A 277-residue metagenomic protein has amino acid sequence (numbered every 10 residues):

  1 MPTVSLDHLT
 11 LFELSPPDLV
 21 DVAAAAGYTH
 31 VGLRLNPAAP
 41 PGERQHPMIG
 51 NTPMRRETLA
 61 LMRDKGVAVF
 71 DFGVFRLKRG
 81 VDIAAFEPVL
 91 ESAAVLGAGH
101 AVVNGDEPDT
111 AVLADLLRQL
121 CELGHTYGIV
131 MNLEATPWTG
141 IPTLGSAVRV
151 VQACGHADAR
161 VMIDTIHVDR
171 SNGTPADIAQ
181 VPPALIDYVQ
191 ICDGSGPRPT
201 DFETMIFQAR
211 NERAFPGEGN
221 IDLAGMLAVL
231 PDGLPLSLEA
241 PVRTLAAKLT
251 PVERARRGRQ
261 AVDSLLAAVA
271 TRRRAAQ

Functional and structural regions predicted by a protein language model:
M1-S5, F12-H30, R63, A94-G97 (+2 more regions): Histidine-acidic metal/acid-base catalytic patches
D7-L11, R34-A38, V74-L77, G105-P108 (+4 more regions): Active-site beta-loop-alpha junctions enriched in small/polar residues
L9-T10, M48-I49, G80, A111 (+2 more regions): Residue-level marker of alpha-helix boundaries and capping positions
G32, D71, V102, N132 (+2 more regions): Conserved beta-strand positions in the central sheet of alpha/beta enzyme cores
G32-E57: Glycine-rich, proline-tolerant flexible connector loops at the mouths of alpha/beta enzymes
P47-R56, I83-V89, L113-C121, L144-V148 (+3 more regions): Charged helix-capping and loop-helix junction motifs
I49-F70, L123-Y127, I221-A228: Alpha-helix-loop-beta-strand connector modules within alpha/beta enzyme cores
L61-A68, V74-V161, R170, V269 (+1 more regions): Active-site acidic/histidine proton-transfer and metal-coordination neighborhood in alpha/beta enzyme cores
